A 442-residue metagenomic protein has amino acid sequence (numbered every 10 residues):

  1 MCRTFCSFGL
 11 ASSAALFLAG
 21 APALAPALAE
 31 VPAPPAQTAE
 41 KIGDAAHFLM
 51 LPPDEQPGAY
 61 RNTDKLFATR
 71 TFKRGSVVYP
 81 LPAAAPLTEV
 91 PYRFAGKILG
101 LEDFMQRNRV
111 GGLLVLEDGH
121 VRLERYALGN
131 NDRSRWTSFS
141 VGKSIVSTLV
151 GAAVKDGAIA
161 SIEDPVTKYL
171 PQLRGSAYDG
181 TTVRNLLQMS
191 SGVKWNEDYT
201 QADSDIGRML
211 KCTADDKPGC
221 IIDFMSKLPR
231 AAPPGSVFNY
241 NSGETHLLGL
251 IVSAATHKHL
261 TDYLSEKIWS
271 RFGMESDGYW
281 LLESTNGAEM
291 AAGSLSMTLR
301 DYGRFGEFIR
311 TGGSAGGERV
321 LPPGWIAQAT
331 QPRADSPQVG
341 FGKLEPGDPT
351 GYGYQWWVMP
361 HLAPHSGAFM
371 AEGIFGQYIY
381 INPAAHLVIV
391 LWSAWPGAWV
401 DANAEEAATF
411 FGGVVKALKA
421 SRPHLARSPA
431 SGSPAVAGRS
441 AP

Functional and structural regions predicted by a protein language model:
F5, L24-N131, I159, Q188 (+3 more regions): N-terminal leader/targeting segments and the immediately adjacent pre-domain N-terminus
G9-A23: Bacterial N-terminal signal peptides
V90, A95-F104, H120, N131-R133 (+1 more regions): Active-site-proximal loop and beta-strand segments within enzyme catalytic domains
G119, W136-I162, L186, L248-V252 (+1 more regions): Active-site SXXK
D132-R133, D198-T200, I206-T285, G293: Catalytic-site signature segments of enzymes, centered on catalytic residues
T137, D156-K194, K227, T256-A292 (+1 more regions): Active-site helix/loop module of the DD-peptidase/beta-lactamase fold, centered on the serine-lysine SxxK catalytic
E244-I251, G293-S314, Q377-S393: Active-site-proximal alpha-helical segments within enzyme catalytic domains
M274-Y279, T330-V388, S428-S431: Active-site Gly/Thr loop motif
